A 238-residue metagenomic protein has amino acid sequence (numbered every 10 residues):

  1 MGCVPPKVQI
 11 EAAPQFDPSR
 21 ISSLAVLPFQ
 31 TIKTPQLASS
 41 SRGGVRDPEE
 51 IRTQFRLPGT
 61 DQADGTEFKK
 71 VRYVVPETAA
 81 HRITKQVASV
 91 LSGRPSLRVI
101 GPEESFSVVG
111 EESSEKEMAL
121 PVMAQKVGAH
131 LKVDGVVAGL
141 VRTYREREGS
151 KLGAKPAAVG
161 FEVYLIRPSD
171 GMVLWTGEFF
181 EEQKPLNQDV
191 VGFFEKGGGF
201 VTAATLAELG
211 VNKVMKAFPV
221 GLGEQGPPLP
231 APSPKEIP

Functional and structural regions predicted by a protein language model:
C3-A25, Q30-L37, V127-L131, G153-P156 (+2 more regions): C-terminal/domain-edge helix-coil "capping" segments
I10-E11, V122-A124, R147: Short structured motifs
F29, L140-E146: Generic short beta-strand segments
T34-L140, P168-T176, L209-F218, L222: N-terminal segment of the mature soluble domain
T34-P35, R145-R147: Short catalytic/ligand-binding loop motif for oxyanion handling, primarily in non-cytosolic enzymes, centered on
S107-V109, R145, Q183: Generic structural signal for helix capping and beta-alpha/helix-loop junctions
E148-L152: Short beta-alpha junctions and helix-cap segments that line functional grooves
